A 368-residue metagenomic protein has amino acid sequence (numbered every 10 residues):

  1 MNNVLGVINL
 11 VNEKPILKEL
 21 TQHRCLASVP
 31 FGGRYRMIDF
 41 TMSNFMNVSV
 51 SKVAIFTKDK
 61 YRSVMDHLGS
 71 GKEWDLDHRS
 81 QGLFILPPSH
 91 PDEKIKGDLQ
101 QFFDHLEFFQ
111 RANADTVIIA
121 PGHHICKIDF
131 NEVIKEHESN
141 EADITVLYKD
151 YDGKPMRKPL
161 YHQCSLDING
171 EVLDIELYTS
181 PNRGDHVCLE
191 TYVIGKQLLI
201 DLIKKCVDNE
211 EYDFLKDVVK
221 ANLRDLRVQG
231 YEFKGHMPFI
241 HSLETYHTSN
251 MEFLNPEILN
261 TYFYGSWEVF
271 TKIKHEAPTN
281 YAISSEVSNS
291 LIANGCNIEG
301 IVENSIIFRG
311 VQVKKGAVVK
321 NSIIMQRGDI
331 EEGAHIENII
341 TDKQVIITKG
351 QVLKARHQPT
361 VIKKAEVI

Functional and structural regions predicted by a protein language model:
M1-L10, Q197, K205-I368: Left-handed beta-helix
M1-M251, I362: Unchanged
